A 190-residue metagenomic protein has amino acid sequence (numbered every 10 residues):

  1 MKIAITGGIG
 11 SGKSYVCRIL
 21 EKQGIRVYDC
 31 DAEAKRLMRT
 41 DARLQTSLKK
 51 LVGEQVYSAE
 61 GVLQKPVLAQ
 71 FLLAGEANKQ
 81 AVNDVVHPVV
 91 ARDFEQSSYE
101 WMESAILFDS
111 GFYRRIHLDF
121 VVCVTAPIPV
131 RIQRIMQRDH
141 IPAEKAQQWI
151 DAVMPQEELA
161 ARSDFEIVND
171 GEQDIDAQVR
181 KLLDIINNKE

Functional and structural regions predicted by a protein language model:
I3-I5: Hydrophobic anchor at the beta1->P-loop junction of P-loop NTPases
G8, L20: P-loop (Walker A) phosphate-binding loop of NTP-binding proteins
S11: ATP-binding Walker
S14: Walker A/P-loop
A32-E100: ATP-dependent small-molecule kinase phosphotransfer cores that center on conserved nucleotide phosphate-binding segments
V90-F94, R114, Q137, I141-I186: Small-molecule kinase domains that catalyze NTP-dependent phosphoryl transfer to phosphate-bearing small molecules
D93-E95, M102-Q137: ATP-dependent NMP and nucleoside kinases share a basic, alpha-helical "lid"
